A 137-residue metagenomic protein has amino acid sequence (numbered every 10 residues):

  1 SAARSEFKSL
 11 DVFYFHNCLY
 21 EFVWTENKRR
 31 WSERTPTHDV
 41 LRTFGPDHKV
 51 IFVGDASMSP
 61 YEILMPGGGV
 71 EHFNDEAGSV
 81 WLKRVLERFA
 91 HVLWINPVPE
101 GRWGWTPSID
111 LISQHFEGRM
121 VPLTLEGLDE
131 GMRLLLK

Functional and structural regions predicted by a protein language model:
S1-K137: Acidic, low-complexity intrinsically disordered regions
